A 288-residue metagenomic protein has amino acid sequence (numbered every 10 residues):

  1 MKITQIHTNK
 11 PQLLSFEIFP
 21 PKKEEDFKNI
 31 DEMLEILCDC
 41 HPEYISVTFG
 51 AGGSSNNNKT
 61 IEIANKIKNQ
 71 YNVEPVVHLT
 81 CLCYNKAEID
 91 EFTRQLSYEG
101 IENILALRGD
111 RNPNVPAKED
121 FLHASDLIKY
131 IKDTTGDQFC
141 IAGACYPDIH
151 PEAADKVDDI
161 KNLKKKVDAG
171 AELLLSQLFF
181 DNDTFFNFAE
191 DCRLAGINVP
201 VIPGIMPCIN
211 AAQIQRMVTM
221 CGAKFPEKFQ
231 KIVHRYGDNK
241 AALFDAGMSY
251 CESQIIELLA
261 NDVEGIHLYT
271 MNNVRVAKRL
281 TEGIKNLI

Functional and structural regions predicted by a protein language model:
M1-F16, K23, K132, K285-I288: N-terminal amphipathic alpha-helix/helix-capping segment at the start of soluble metabolic enzymes
M1-T4, T8, F27-E35, C40 (+1 more regions): Glycine-rich, positively charged N-terminal anion/phosphate-binding segment
L13-N29, P75-A87, A142-D158, R235-S249: Active-site mouth loops of central-metabolism enzymes
E17, I45, L96, K166 (+3 more regions): Conserved, mostly hydrophobic/aromatic
I18-P21, T48-G52, H78-Y84, G109-R111 (+5 more regions): Active-site beta-loop-alpha junctions enriched in small/polar residues
P21, P42-I63, G109-E119, E172-N187 (+1 more regions): Glycine-rich, proline-tolerant flexible connector loops at the mouths of alpha/beta enzymes
C81-Q95, F121-H123: Glycine-rich anion/phosphate-binding loops
E119, H123-Y146, L194-M248, S253 (+1 more regions): Active-site pocket-lining/capping segments in soluble small-molecule metabolic enzymes
